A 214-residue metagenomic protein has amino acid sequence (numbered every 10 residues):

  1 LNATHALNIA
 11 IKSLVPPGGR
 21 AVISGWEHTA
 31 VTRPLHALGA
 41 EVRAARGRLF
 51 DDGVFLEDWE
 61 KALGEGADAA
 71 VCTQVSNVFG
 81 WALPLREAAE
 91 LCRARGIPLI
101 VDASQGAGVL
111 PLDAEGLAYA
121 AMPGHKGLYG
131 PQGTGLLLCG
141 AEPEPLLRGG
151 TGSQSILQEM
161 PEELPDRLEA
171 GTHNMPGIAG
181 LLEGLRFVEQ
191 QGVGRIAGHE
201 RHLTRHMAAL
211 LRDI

Functional and structural regions predicted by a protein language model:
L1-I214: Pyridoxal 5′-phosphate
